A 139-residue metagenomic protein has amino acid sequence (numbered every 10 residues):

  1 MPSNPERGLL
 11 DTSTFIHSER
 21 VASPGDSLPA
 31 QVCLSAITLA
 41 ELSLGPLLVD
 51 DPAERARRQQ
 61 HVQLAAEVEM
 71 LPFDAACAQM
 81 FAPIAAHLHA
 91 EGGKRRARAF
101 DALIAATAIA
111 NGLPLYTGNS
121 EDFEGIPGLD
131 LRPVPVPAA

Functional and structural regions predicted by a protein language model:
M1-Q63: Short, well-structured N-terminal submotif of metal-dependent ribonuclease cores
M1-S3, A105, N111-A139: Acidic, PIN/NYN-like endoribonuclease modules and their adjacent C-terminal/linker elements
P2-E6, V68-P114: Active-site neighborhoods of divalent-metal-dependent phosphate/nucleic-acid chemistry enzymes
L10-D11, S35, R96-R98, N119 (+1 more regions): Histidine- and aromatic-rich ligand-binding microenvironments
D11-T12, L42, F81, A108 (+1 more regions): Generic structural signal for small/hydrophobic residues in well-ordered secondary structure, especially within
T14-F15, C77, E121-D122: Alpha-helix capping/helix-boundary segments
H17, V21, G25-P29, E69 (+3 more regions): Hydrophobic/basic alpha-helical segments enriched in Actinobacteria
H17-E19, G45, F81-I84, I126 (+1 more regions): Residues that scaffold the ATP/ADP-binding catalytic core of kinase and kinase-like folds
